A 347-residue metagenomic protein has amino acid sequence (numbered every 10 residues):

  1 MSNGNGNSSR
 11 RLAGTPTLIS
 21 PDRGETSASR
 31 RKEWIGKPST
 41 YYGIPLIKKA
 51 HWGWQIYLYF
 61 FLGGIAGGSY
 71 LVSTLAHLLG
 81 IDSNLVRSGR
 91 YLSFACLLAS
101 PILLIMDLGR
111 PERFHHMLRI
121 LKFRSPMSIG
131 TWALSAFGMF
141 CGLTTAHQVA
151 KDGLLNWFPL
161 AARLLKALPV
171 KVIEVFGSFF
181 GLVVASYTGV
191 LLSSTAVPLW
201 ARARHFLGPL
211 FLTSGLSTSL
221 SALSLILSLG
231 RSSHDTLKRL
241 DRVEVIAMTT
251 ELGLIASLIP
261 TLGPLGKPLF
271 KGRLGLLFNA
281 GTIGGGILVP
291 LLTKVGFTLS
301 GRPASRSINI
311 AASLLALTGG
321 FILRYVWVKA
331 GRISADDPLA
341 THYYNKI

Functional and structural regions predicted by a protein language model:
M1-I347: Short amphipathic, positively biased membrane-proximal segments that drive organelle/inner-membrane targeting
